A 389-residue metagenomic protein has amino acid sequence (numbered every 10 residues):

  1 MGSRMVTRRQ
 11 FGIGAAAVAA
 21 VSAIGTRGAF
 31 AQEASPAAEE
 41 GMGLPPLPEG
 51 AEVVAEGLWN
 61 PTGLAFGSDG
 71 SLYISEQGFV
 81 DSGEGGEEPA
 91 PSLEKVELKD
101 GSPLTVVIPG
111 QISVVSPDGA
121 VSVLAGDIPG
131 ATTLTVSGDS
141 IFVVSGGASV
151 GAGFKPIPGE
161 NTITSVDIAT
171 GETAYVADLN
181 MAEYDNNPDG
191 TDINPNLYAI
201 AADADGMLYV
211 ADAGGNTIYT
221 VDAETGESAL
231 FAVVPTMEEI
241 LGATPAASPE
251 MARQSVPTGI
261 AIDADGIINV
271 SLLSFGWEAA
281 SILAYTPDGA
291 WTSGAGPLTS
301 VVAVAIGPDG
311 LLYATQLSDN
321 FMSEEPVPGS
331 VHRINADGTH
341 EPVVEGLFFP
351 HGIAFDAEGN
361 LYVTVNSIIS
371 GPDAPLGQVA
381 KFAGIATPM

Functional and structural regions predicted by a protein language model:
G2-A19: N-terminal secretory signal peptides and thylakoid transit peptides that target proteins across membranes
P36-L47: Blade/loop signatures of beta-propeller domains
G57-D69, I108-P109, D127-S140, V144-G147 (+8 more regions): Beta-rich, blade/repeat-based domains predominating in secreted/periplasmic proteins but also intracellular
Y73-S75, V143-V144, V210, N269-S271 (+2 more regions): Residue position within the beta-strands of beta-propeller blades
G83-G86, V96-I108, A152-G159, A213-G214 (+3 more regions): Short, solvent-exposed loop/turn segments at conserved positions within beta-propeller repeat blades
G110-S113, N161-T164, T217-Y219, S281-L283 (+2 more regions): A short loop-to-beta-strand structural motif that recurs across blades of beta-propeller domains
V115-G119, D167-G171, D222-G226, Y285-G289 (+2 more regions): Short loop/turn segments that connect beta-strands within beta-propeller blades
A354, E358-M389: Blade-level signature of beta-propeller repeat domains, shared across WD40, Kelch, NHL, RCC1 and BNR/Asp-box propellers
